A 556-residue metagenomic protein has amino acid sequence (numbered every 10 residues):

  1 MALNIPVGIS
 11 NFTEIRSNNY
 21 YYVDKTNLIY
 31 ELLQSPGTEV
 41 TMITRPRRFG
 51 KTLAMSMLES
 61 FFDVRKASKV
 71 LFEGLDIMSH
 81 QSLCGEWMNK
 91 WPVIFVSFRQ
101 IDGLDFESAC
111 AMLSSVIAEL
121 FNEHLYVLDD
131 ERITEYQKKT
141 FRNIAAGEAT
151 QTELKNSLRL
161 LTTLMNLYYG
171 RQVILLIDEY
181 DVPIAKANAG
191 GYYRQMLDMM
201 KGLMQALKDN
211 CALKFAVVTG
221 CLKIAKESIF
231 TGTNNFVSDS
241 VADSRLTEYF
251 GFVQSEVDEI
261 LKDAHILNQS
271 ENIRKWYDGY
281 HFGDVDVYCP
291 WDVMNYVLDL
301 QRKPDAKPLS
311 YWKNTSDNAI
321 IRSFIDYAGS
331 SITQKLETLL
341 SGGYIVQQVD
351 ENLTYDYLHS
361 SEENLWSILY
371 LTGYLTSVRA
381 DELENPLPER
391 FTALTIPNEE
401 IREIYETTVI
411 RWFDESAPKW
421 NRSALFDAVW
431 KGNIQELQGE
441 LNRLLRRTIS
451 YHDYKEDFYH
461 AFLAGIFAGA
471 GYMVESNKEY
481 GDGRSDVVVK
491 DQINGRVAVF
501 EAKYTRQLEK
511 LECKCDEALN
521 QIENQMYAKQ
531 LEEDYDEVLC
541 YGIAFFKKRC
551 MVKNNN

Functional and structural regions predicted by a protein language model:
M1-F49, L53-H80, L444: Walker A/P-loop-proximal flanking segment of P-loop NTPase domains
G8-R16, I101-L104, S108, M112-K155 (+1 more regions): Conserved P-loop NTPase mechanochemical-coupling segment
T13, S60-Y126: P-loop NTPase motor core
F121, S157-Y168, Q195-A216, Y527-Q530: Substrate-engagement module of ASCE P-loop NTPases
Y169-Y193: Conserved P-loop NTPase "ATPase switch" module shared by AAA+ and STAND
I174-D178, K214-C221: Structural recognition of the conserved hydrophobic beta-strand(s) that form the central parallel beta-sheet of P-loop
S228-T231, D239-L298: Amphipathic alpha-helical segments of the small helical/lid subdomains adjacent to P-loop NTPase cores
F236, Y288-M526, E537, M551-N556: Extended alpha-helical interface modules used as scaffolds for assembling large macromolecular complexes
